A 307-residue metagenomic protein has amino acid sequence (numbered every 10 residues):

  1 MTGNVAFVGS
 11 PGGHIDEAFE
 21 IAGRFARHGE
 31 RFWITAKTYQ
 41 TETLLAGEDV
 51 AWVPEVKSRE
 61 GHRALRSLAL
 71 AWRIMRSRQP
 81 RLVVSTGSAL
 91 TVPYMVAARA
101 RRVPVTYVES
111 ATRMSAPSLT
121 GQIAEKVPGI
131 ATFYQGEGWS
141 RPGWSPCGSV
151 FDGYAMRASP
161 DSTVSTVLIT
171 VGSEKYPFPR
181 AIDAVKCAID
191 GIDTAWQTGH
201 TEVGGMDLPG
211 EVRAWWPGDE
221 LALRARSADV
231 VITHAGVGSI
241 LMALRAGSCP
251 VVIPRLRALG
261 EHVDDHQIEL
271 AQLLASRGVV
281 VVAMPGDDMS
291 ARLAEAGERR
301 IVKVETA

Functional and structural regions predicted by a protein language model:
G9, F19-G29, I34-E48, A155-V230 (+2 more regions): Donor-nucleotide binding loops and adjacent catalytic segments primarily of GT-B fold Leloir glycosyltransferases
G12, V84-V92, L221-V263: A donor-sugar binding/catalytic signature common to diverse glycosyltransferases and related nucleotide-sugar
S58-L82: An amphipathic, basic-hydrophobic alpha-helix
I74-A89, T106-V108: Short N-terminal targeting/anchoring amphipathic segment
Q79, K126-P128, L223-A228: Alpha-helix C-terminal capping/helix-to-coil transition sites in glycosyltransferase folds
V103-M156, L270-R277: Active-site-proximal region of nucleotide-activated glycan assembly enzymes, centered on histidine/acidic-rich loops
S248-P285: Catalytic binding pocket for nucleotide-activated donors in carbohydrate/polymer assembly enzymes
A291-A307: C-terminal amphipathic helix plus adjacent low-complexity, charged tail appended to glycosyltransferase catalytic
